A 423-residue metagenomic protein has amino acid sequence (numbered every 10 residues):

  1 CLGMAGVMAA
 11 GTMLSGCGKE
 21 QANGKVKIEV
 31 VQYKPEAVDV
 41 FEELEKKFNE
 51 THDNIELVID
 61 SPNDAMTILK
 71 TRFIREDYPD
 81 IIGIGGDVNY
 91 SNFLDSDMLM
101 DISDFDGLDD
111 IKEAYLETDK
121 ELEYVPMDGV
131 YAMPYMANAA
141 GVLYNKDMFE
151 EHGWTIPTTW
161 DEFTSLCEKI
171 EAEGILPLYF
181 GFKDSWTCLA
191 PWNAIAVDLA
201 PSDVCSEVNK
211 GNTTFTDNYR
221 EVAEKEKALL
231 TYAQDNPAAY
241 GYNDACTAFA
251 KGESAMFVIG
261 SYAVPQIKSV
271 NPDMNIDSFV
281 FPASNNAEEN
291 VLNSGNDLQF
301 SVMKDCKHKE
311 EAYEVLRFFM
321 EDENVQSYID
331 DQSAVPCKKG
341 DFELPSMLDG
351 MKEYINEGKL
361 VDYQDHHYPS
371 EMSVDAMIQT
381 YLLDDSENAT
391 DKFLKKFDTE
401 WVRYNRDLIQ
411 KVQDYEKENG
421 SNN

Functional and structural regions predicted by a protein language model:
K46, E50-T51, E56, D128 (+5 more regions): Extracytoplasmic/periplasmic substrate-recognition and gating elements
K47-Y115, D147, E151-H152, T158 (+1 more regions): Extracytoplasmic "Venus flytrap"/periplasmic binding protein-like
T71-R72, P79-D80, D109-D147, L176-F180 (+2 more regions): A structural signal for short loop-to-beta-strand junctions that line the ligand-binding cleft of periplasmic/secreted
G85-A140, T164, I170, A190-N193 (+1 more regions): Hinge/lid segment of periplasmic solute-binding proteins
M98-D101, Y262-Q266, L298-M372: Mature extracytoplasmic/periplasmic domains
V125-Y135, A140, T164-G211, S254: Extracytoplasmic/periplasmic solute-binding protein
E150, Q326, G358-N423: Conserved C-terminal helix/tail region of periplasmic/extracytoplasmic solute-binding proteins
C167-K169, N209-A238: Glycine-centered hinge/linker elements that transmit conformational signals in sensory and ligand-binding systems
